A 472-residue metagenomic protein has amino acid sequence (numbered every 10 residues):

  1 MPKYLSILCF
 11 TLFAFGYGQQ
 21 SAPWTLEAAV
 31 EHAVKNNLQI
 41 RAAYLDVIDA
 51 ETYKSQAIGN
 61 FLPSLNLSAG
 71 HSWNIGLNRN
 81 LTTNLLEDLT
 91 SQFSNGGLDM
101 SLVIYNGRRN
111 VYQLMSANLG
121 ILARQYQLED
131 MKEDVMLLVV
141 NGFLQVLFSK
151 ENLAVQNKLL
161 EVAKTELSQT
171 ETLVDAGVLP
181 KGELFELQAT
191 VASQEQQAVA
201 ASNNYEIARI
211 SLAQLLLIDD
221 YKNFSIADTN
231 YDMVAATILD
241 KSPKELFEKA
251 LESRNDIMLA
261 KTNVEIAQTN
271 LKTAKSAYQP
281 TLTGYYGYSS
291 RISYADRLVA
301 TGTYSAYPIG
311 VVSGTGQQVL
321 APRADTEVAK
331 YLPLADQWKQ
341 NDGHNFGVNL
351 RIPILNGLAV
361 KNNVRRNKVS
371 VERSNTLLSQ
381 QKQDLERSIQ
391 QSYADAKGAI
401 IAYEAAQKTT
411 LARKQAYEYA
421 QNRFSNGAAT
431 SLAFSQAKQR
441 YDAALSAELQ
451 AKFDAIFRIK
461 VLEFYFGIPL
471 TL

Functional and structural regions predicted by a protein language model:
M1-H32, S202-E245, A300, G310 (+2 more regions): Terminal intrinsically disordered/low-complexity segments used for targeting and assembly
G18-G70, G76, D220, A227-N270 (+2 more regions): Bacterial Sec-pathway N-terminal export signals of envelope proteins
Q20-A22, S68-L102, N230-I238, K272 (+2 more regions): Small/polar, glycine/serine/threonine/aspartate-rich low-complexity segments that form flexible
Q39, S64-N66, R109, A200 (+2 more regions): Membrane-spanning beta-strand positions in outer-membrane beta-barrel proteins
R41-L45, I58, T90, I104-K132 (+5 more regions): Sec/SRP-type N-terminal targeting helices
T52, D134-S253, D395, A399 (+3 more regions): Periplasmic alpha-helical coiled-coil/stalk elements that build and connect Gram-negative outer-membrane
G59, S193-I218, E404-I468: Short segments within alpha-helical structural elements
G97-D99, F143, F247, G347-N349 (+1 more regions): Membrane-embedded beta-strand positions in outer-membrane beta-barrel channels/transporters
